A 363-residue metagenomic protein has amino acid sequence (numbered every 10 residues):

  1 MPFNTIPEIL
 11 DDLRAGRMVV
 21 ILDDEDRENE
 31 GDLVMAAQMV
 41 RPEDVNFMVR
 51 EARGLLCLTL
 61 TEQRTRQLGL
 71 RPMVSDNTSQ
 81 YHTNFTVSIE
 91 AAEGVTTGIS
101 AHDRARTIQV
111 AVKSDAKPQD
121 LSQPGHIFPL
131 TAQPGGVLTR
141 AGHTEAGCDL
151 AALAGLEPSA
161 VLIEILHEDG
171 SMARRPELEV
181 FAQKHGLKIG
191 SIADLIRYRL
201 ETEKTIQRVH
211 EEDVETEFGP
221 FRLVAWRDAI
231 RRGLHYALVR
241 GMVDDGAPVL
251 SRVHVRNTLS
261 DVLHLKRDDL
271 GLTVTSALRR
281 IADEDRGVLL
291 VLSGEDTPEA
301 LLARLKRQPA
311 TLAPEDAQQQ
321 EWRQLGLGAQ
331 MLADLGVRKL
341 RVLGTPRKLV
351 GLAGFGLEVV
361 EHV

Functional and structural regions predicted by a protein language model:
M1-V363: Catalytic domains of riboflavin
